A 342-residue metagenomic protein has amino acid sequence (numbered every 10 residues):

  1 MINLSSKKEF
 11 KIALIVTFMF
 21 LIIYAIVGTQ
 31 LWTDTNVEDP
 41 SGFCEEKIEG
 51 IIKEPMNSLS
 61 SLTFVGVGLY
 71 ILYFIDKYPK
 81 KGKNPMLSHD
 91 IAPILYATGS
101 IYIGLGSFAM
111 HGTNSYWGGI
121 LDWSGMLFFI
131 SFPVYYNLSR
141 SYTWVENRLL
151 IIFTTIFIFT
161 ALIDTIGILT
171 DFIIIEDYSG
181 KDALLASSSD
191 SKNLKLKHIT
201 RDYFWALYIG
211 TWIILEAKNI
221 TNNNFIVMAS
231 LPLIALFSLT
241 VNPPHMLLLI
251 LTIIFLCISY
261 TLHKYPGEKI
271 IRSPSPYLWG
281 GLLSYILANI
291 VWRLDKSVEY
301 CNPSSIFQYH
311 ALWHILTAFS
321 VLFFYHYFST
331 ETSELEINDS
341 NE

Functional and structural regions predicted by a protein language model:
I2-M246, I270-Y277, L283-E342: Early transmembrane hairpin module of multi-pass membrane proteins
I250-S259: Active/binding-pocket-proximal capping segment
T261-Y265: Active-site rim beta-loop-alpha module in soluble metabolic enzymes
